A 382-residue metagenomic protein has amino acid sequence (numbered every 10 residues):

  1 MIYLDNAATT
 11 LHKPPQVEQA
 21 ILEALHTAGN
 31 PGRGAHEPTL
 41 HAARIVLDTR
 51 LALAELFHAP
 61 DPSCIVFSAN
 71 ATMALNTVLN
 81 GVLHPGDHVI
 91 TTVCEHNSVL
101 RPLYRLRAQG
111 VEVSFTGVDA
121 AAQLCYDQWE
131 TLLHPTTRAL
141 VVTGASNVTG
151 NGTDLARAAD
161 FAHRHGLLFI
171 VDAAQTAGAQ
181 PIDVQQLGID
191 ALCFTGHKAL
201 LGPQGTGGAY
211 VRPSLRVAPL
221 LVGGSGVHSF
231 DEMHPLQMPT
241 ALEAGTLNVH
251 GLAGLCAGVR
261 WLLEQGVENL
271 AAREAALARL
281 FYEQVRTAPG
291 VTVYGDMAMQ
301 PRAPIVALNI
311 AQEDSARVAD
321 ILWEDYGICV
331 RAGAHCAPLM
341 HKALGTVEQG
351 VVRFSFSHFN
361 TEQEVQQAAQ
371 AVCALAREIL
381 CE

Functional and structural regions predicted by a protein language model:
M1-E382: Pyridoxal 5′-phosphate
